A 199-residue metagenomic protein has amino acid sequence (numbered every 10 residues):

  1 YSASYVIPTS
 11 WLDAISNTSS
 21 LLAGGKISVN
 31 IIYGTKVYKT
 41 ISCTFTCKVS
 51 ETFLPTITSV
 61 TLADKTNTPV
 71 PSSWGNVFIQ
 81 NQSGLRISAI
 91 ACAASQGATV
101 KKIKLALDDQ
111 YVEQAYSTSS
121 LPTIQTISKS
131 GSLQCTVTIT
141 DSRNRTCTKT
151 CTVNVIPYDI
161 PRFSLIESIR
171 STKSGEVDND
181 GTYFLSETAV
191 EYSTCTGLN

Functional and structural regions predicted by a protein language model:
Y1, Q96-Q114, L198-N199: Change to "...patches in solvent-exposed regions of secreted, membrane-anchored, or virion-exposed structural
V6, Q110-S120: Short beta-strand segments within Ig-like beta-sandwich modules, predominantly Fibronectin type-III
I7-K26, T123-S132: Surface-exposed, short loops/turns at beta-strand junctions within beta-sandwich domains
I31-Y33, I139-D141: Conserved structural position at the C-terminal beta-strand of extracellular beta-sandwich adhesion modules
V37-K48, T146-V155: Edge beta-strands of extracellular beta-sandwich domains
K48-N81, V155-T182: Short, compositionally biased P/S/T/A/G/V-rich stretches that sit at domain boundaries
S83-G97, L185-G197: Acidic, Ser/Thr
